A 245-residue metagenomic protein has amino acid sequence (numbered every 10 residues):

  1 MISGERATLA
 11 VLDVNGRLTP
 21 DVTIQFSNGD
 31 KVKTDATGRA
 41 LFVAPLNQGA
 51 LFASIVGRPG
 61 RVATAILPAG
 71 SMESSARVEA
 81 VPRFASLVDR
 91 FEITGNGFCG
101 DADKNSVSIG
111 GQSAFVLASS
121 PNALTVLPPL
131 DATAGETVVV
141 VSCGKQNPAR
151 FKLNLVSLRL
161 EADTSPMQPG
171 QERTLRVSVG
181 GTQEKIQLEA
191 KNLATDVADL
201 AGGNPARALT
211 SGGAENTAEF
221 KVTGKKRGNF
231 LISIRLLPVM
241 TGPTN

Functional and structural regions predicted by a protein language model:
M1, F52-I55, R77-V78, V116 (+1 more regions): A structural signal for short, hydrophobic beta-strand segments that form beta-sheets in beta-rich/all-beta domains
M1-T8, V14-N15, G70-K104, E136 (+1 more regions): Beta-strand/beta-sandwich contexts
A7, D13-P20, D30-K33, A44 (+2 more regions): Short loop/turn and low-complexity linker motifs enriched in small/turn-promoting residues
D13, N28, L46, A69-S71 (+4 more regions): Non-catalytic surface loops within mature trypsin-like serine protease
L18-V22, S27-Q48, F84-N147, Q187-K191 (+2 more regions): Immunoglobulin-like IPT/TIG beta-sandwich domains and homologous Ig-like subdomains
D30-V32, R61-A65, A114, N147-F151 (+2 more regions): Short beta-strand segments
A50-M72, F98-C99, L124, G144-Q146 (+1 more regions): A short, solvent-exposed loop/turn motif at the edges and junctions of modular extracellular/periplasmic domains
F84, V156-N245: Long beta-sheet-rich domains in secretory-pathway and surface-associated proteins
